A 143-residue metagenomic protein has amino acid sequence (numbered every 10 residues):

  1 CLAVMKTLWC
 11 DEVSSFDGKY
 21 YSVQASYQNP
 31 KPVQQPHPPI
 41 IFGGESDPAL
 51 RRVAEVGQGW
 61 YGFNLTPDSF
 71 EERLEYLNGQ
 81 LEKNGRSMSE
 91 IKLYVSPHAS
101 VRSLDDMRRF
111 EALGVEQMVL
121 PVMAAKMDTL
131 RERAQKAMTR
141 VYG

Functional and structural regions predicted by a protein language model:
C1-G143: Active-site-adjacent structural elements that line small-molecule/cofactor binding pockets in enzymes
